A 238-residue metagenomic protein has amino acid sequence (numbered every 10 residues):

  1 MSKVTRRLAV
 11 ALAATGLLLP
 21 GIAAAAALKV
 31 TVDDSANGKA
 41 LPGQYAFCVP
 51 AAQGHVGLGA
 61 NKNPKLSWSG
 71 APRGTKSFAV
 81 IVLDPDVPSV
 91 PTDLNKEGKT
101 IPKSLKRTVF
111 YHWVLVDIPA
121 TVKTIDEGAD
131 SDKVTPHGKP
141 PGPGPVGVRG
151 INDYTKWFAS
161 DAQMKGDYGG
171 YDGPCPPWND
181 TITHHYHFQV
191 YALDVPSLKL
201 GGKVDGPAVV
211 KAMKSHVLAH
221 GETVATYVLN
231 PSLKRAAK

Functional and structural regions predicted by a protein language model:
M1-T5: N-terminal secretory signal peptides that target proteins for export/translocation
R6-R7, H185: Basic side chains
R7-L8, W113: Hydrophobic alpha-helical segments, especially transmembrane helices and their immediate juxtamembrane helical caps
A9-P20: Bacterial N-terminal signal peptides
A24-K238: N-terminus-centered regions that define maturation/targeting leaders and the start of the first functional domain
